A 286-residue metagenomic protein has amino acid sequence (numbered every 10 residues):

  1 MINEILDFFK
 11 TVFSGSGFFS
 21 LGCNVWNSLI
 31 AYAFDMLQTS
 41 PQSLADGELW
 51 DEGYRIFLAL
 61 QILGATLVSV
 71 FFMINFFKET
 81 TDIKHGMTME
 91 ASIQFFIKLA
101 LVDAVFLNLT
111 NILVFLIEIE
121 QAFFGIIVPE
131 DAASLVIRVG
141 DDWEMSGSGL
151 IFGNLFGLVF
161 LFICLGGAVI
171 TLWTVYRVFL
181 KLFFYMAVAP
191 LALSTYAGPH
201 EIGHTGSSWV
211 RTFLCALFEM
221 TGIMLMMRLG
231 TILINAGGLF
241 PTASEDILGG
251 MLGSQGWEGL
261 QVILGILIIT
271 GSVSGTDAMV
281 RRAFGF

Functional and structural regions predicted by a protein language model:
M1-V70, T80-E90, V102-C164, H204-S208 (+2 more regions): Gly/Ser-rich, low-complexity
S69-N75, F183-A187: Amphipathic, well-ordered alpha-helical segments in soluble domains
F76-I83, Y196-E201: Structural signal for the C-terminal ends of transmembrane alpha-helices and the immediately following loop
M89-F106, F183-V188, L214, F218: Small-residue-enriched core segments of transmembrane alpha-helices in multipass membrane transport and channel
F160, C164-Y196, T212-I234: Alpha-helical transmembrane segments of helical membrane proteins, especially in multi-pass transport, channel
A189, L193, A197, I266-V273: Hydrophobic cores of alpha-helical transmembrane segments in multi-pass inner/ER membrane proteins, independent
